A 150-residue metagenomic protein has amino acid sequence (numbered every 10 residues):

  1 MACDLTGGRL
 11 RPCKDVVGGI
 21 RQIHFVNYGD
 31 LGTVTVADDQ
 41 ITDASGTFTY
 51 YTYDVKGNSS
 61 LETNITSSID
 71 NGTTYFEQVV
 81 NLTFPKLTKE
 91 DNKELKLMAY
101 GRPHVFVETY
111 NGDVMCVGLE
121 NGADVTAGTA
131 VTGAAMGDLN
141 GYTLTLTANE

Functional and structural regions predicted by a protein language model:
C3-D4, R9-V79, A123-M136: Solvent-exposed edge beta-strands and adjacent loop segments that serve as assembly or binding interfaces
I20-V26, V80-P85, G101-Y110: Short, hydrophobic/proline-enriched secondary-structure or compact coil segments at domain edges
S68-E90, D138-E150: Oligomerization/assembly interface segments of phage tail-like spikes and tubes
G72, L95-L97, V107, A134-D138: A general structural signal for short secondary-structure junctions and capping/turn motifs
V79-T83, Y110-T129: Short acidic, glycine/tyrosine-flanked loop/strand segments centered on an H-E-D-like triad
K89-N92, A130-V131: Short alpha-helical segments and helix-capping/turn motifs at coil-helix boundaries
K93-V117: Short, acidic/charged, Gly/Pro-enriched secondary-structure junctions
G118-E150: Compact mixed alphabeta submodule
